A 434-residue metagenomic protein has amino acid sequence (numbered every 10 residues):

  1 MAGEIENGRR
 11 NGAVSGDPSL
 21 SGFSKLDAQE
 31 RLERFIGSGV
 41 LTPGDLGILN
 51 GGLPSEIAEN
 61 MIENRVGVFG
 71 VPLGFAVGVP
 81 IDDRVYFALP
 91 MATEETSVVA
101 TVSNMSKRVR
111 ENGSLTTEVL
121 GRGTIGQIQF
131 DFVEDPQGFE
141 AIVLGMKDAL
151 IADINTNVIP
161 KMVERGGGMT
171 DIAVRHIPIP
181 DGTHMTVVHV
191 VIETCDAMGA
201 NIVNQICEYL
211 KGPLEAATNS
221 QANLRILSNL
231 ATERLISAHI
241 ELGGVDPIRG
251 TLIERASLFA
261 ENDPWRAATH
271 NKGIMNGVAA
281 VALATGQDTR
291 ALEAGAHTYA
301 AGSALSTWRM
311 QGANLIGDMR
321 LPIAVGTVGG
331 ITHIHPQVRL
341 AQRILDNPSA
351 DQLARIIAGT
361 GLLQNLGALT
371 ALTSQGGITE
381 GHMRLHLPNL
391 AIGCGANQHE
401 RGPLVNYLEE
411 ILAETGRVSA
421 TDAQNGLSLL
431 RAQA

Functional and structural regions predicted by a protein language model:
M1-F87, L115, V119-G123, G402 (+1 more regions): Acidic/polar, glycine-rich intrinsically disordered N-terminal extensions of enzymes
L46, S114-L120, N157-A173, A217-N229 (+6 more regions): Flexible, glycine/charged-enriched surface loops at secondary-structure junctions
N60, V68-A76, T183-V190, G250-W265 (+1 more regions): Short, hydrophobic/aliphatic alpha-helical segments
I62-V71, T101-L115, A152-I179: Conserved alpha/beta core surface patches that mediate binding of polyanionic ligands
V71-T101, C195-V203, E261-Q287, G361-A371 (+2 more regions): Conserved phosphate/anionic-ligand binding catalytic regions in large, soluble enzymes, centered on
R122-E261: Glycine-rich, mobile lid/loop segments that gate access to catalytic sites or pores
D196-V338: Glycine-rich anion/phosphate-binding loop at the beta-strand->alpha-helix junction
T285-A291, H297-A396, R401: C-terminal catalytic subdomain
